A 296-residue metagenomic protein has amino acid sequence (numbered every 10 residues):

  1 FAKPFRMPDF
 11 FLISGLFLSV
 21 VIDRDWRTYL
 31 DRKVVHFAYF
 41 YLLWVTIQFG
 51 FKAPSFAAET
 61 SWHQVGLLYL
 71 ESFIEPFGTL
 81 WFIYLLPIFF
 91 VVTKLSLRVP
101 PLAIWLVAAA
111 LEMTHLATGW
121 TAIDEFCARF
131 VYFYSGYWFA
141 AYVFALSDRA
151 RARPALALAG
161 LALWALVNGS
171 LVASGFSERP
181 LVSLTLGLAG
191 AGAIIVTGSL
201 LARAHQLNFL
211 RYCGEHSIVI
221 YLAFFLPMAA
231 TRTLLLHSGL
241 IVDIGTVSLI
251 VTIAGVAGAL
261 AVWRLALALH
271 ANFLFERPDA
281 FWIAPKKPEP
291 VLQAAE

Functional and structural regions predicted by a protein language model:
F1-E296: Alpha-helical transmembrane segments and their immediate juxtamembrane cytosolic regions
